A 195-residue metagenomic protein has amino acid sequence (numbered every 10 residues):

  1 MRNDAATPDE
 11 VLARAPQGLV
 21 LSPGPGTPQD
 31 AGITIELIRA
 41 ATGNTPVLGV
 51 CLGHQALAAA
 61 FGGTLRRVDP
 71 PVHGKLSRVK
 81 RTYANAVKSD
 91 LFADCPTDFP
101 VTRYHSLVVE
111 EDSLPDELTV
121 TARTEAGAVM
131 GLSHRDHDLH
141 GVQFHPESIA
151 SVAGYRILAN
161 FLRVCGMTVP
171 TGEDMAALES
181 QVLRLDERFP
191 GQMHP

Functional and structural regions predicted by a protein language model:
M1-A5, P28, R81, Y104 (+1 more regions): Short gly/ser/thr-rich secondary-structure transition/capping motifs
M1-G43, V152-A153, A159-P195: N-terminal beta1-alpha1 cap of cysteine-dependent amidohydrolase-like domains
P16-A93, D98-P100: Cysteine-nucleophile active-site neighborhood
P25-T27, V108, E147-I149: Short histidine/acidic/glycine/proline-rich micro-motifs that form metal- and phosphate-coordinating active-site loops
C51, H105, H145: Histidine-centered divalent metal-coordination motifs
A86-D136: Catalytic beta-strand/loop cores that center a nucleophilic Ser/Cys/Thr and support acyl-enzyme chemistry
R123-V169: A glycine-centered loop/beta-turn motif at secondary-structure junctions
